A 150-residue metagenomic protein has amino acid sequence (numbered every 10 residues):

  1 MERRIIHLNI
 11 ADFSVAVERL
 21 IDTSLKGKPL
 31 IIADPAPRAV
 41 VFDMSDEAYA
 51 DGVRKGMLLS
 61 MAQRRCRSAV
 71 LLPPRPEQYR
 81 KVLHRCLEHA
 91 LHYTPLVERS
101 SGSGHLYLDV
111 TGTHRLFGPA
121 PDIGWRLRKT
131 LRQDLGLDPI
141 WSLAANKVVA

Functional and structural regions predicted by a protein language model:
M1-Y107, H114, A120-P121, L127-K129 (+1 more regions): Residues that scaffold, gate, or flank divalent-cation-dependent active/transport sites
H105-L108, V148-A150: Short, active-site-adjacent cap segments at secondary-structure transitions
F117-G118, D138: N-terminal core-binding DNA-recognition domain of tyrosine site-specific recombinases/integrases
R126-T130, D134-A150: Structured, non-catalytic alpha/beta "coupling" segments that mediate domain-domain communication and provide generic
